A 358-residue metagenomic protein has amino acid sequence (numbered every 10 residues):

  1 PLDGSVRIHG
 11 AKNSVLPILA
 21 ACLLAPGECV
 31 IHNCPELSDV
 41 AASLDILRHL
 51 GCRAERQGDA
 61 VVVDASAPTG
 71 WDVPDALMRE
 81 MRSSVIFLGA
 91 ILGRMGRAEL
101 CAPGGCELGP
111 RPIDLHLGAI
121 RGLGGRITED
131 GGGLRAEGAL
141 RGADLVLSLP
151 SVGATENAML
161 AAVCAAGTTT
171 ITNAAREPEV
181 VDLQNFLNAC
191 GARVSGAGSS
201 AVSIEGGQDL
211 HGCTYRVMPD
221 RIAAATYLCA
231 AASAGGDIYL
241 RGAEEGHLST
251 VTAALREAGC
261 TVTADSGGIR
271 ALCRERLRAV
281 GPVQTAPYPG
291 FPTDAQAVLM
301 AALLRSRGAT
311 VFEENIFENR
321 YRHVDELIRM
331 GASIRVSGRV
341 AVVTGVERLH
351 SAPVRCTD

Functional and structural regions predicted by a protein language model:
P1-D358: Short, structured segments at the rim of ligand-binding sites
